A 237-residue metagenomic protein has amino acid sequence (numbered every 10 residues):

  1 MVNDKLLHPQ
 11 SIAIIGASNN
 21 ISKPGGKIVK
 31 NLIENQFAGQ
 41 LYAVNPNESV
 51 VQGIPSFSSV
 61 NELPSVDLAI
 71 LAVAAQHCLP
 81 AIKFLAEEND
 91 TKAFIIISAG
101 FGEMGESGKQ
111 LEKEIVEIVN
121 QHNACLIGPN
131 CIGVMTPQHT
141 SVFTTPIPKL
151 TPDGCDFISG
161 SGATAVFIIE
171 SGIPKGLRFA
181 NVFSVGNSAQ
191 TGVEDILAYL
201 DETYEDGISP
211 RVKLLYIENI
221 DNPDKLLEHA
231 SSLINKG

Functional and structural regions predicted by a protein language model:
M1-G237: Catalytic-core regions of core metabolic enzymes, especially those transforming organic acids/acyl-group intermediates
